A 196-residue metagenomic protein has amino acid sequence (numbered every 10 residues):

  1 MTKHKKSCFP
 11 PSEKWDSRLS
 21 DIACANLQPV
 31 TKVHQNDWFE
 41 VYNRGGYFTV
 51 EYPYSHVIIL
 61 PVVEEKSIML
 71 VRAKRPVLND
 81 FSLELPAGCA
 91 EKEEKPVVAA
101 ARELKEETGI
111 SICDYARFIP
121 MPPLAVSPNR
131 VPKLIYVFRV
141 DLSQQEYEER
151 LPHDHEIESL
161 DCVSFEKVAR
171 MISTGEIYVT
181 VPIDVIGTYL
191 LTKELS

Functional and structural regions predicted by a protein language model:
T2-R18, F81, K92, V137 (+1 more regions): Nudix hydrolase/Nudix homology domain
K3, P53, I58-R102, D154 (+1 more regions): Conserved Nudix-box catalytic region and its N-terminal flanking loop in Nudix hydrolases and closely related
D21-E64: Acidic, metal-coordinating catalytic segment for phosphate/diphosphate chemistry, firing primarily on the Nudix
W38-N43, F81, L134-F138: Short beta-strand micro-motifs in enzyme catalytic cores
F48-Y52, I59-L60, E149-P152, M171-T174: Short histidine-centered beta-strand/loop micro-motifs that create catalytic or ligand/metal-coordination sites
V62-E64, R75, G109-Y147, R170-E176 (+2 more regions): Active-site segment of metal-dependent pyrophosphate-handling enzymes, primarily the Nudix hydrolase catalytic core
K92-V98, E107-D114: Beta-rich strand-turn-strand
V98-R102, E106, Y136, E166: Internal, well-ordered alpha-helical scaffold/interface segments that support domain packing or protein-protein contacts
